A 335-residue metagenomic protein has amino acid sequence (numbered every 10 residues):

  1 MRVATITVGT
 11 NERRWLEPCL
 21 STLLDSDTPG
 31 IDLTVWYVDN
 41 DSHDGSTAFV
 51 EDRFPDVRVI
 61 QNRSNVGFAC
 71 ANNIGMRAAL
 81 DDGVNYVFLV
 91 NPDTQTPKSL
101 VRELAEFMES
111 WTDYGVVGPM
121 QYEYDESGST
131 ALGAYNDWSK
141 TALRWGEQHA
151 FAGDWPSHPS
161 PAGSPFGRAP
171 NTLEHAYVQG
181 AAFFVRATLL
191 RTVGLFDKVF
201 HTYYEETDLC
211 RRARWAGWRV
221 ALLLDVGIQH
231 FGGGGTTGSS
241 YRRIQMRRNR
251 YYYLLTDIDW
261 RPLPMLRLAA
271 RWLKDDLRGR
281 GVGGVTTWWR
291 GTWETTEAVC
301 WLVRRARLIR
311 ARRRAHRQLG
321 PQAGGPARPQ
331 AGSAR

Functional and structural regions predicted by a protein language model:
E12-S26: Short, well-formed alpha-helical segments that are part of the catalytic scaffolds of diverse glycosyltransferases
T22, D39-A48, S64, P97: A conserved acidic beta->alpha catalytic loop
D32-D41, I60-N62: Short beta-strand/loop segment that forms part of the nucleotide-sugar
N62-D82: Glycine-rich, basic loop-to-helix element that forms the pyrophosphate-binding segment of sugar-nucleotide handling
C70-N73, Q95, L100-G194, V199 (+1 more regions): Acidic/His-rich active-site region of diverse nucleotide-sugar glycosyltransferases
V84-Q95: Short beta-strand-to-loop acidic/aromatic patch adjacent to the donor-nucleotide binding site
H175-F183, A187, R191-Q229, G238-Q245: Donor nucleotide-sugar recognition loop
R242-R248, D259-R335: Non-catalytic, C-terminal membrane-associated alpha-helical segments of glycosyltransferases
